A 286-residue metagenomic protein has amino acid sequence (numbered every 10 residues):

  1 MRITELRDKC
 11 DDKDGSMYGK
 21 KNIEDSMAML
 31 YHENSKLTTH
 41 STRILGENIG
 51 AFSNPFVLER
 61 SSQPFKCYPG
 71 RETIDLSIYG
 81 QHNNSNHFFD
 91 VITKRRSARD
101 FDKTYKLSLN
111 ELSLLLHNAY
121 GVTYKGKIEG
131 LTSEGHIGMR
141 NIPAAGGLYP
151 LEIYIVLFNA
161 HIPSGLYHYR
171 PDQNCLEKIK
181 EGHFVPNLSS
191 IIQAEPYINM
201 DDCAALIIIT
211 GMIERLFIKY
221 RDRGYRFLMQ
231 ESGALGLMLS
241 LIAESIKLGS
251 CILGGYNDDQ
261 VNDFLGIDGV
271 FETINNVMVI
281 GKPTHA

Functional and structural regions predicted by a protein language model:
M1-L206, S232, Y256-A286: N-terminal accessory segments that position/regulate proteins before the catalytic core
R99-F101, R215-K219: Short small-residue beta-strand/loop micro-motif enriched in glycine and branched aliphatics
L115, I153, I207-I209, I213-L216 (+1 more regions): Small-aliphatic-rich amphipathic alpha-helix that forms the alpha element of a beta-alpha
L188-I192, K219-G224: Short, surface-exposed loop/helix-turn segments at secondary-structure junctions that function as lids/hinges flanking
